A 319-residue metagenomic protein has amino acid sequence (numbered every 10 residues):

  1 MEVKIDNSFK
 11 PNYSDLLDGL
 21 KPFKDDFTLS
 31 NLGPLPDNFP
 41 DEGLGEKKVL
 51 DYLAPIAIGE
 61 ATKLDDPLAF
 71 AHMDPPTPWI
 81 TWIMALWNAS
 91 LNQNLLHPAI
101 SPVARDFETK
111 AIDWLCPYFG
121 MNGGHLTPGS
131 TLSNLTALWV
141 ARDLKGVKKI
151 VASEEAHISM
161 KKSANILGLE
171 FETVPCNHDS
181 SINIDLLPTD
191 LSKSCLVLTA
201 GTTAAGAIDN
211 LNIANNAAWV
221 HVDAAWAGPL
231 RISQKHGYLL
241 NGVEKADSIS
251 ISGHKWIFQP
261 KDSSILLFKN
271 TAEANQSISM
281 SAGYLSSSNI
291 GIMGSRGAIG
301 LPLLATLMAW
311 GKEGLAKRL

Functional and structural regions predicted by a protein language model:
M1-M121: N-terminal entrance/gating region of PLP-dependent enzymes' catalytic architecture
P11, L44, K48, P78 (+10 more regions): Conserved active-site and cofactor/substrate-binding residues in soluble primary-metabolism enzymes
T28-L35, A61-D66, A89-S90, I166-E170 (+2 more regions): Short acidic (Asp/Glu) and glycine-rich catalytic loops that position anionic groups and cofactors
N88, I112-C116, R142, N165 (+1 more regions): Amphipathic, well-packed alpha-helical segments that form the structural scaffold of globular domains
N92-A99, G120-H125, E172-V174, K193-A200 (+1 more regions): Glycine- and acidic
H97-E108, T127, T131, A200-A204 (+1 more regions): Short acidic-aromatic active-site loops that bind/stabilize oxyanions
G129-E273: Conserved PLP-enzyme active-site core in the AAT-like
N241-L319: Active-site C-terminal subdomain of aminotransferase-like
